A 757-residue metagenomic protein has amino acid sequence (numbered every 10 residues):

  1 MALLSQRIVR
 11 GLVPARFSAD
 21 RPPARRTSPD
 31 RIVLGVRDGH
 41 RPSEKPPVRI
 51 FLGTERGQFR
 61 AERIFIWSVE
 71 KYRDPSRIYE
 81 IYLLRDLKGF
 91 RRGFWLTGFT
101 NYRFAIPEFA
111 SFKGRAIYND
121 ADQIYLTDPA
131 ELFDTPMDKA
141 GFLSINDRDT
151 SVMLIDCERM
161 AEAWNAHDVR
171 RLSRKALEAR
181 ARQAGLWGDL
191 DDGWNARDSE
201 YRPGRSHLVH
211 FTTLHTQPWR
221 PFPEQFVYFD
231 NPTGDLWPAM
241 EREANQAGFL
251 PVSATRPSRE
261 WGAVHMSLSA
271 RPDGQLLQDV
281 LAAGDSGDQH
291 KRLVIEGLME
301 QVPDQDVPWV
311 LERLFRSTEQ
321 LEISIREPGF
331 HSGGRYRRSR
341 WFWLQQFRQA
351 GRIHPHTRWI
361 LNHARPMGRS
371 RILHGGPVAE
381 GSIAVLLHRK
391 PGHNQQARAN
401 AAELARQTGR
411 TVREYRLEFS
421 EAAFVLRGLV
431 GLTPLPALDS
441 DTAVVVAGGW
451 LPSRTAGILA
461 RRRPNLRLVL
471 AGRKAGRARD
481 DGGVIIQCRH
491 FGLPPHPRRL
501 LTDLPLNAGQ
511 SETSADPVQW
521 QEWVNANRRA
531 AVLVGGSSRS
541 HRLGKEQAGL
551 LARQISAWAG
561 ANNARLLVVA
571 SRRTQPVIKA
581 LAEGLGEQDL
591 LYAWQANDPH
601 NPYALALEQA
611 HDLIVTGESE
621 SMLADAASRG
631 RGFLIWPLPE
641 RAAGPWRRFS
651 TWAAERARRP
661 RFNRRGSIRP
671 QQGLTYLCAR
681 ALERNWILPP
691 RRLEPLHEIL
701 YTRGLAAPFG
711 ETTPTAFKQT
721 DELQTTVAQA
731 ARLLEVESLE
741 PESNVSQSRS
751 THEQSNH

Functional and structural regions predicted by a protein language model:
A2-V48, T54-G57, R63-I64, E80-L83 (+1 more regions): A glycosyltransferase accessory/donor-loop signature
R77-F109: Active-site-proximal specificity loops/subdomain of glycosyltransferases
T127-T150: Conserved donor-nucleotide/metal-binding helix-loop-beta segment in metal-dependent transferases, i.e., the alpha-helix
S286-Q289, V294, V302-H374: S-adenosyl-L-methionine-dependent methyltransferase catalytic module, highlighting the catalytic core
V385-L386, K390-Q407, T411-L501: Active-site and donor-binding regions of nucleotide-sugar-utilizing enzymes
H393, A604-W646: A donor-sugar binding/catalytic signature common to diverse glycosyltransferases and related nucleotide-sugar
R479-G544, Q719-L723: A nucleotide-sugar donor-handling region in carbohydrate enzymes
N562-P599: Catalytic donor nucleotide-activated moiety binding site of glycosyltransferases and closely related
